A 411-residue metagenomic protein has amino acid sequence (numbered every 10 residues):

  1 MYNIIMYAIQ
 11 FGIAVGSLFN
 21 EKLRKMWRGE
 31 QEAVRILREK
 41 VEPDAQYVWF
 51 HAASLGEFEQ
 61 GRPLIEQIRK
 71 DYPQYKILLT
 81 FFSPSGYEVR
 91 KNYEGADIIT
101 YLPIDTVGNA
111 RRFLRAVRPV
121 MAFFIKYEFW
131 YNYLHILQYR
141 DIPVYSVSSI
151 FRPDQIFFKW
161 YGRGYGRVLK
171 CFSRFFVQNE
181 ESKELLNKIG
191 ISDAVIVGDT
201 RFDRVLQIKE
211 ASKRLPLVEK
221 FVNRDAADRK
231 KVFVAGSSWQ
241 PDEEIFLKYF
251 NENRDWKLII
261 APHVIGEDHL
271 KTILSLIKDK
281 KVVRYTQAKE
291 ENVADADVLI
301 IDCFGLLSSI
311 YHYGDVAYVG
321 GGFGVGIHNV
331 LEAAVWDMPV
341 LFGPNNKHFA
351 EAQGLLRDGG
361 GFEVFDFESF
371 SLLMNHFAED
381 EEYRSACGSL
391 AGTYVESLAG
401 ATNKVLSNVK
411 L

Functional and structural regions predicted by a protein language model:
M1-M26, L274: Helix-enriched interaction subdomains in cytosolic or periplasmic regions, typified by TIR/SEFIR signaling/NADase cores
A14-A211, L215-L217, R224, V234 (+3 more regions): Active-site and donor-binding regions of nucleotide-sugar-utilizing enzymes
F113-R115, V168, N292, I310 (+1 more regions): Structural alpha-helical scaffold elements that stabilize or flank donor/cofactor-binding regions in carbohydrate
I142-V144, L258, V282, V340: Hydrophobic beta-strand scaffold residues
F172, K188-I189, L307-T393: Catalytic binding pocket for nucleotide-activated donors in carbohydrate/polymer assembly enzymes
R201, V283-G324, N329-V330: Donor nucleotide-activated moiety binding/catalytic core segment of transferases that use nucleotide-activated donors
F202-L206, F233-Q287, D295, I301: Inter-lobe coupling/hinge segments of SF2-like helicase ATPases
L398-L411: C-terminal alpha-helical cap of glycosyltransferases
